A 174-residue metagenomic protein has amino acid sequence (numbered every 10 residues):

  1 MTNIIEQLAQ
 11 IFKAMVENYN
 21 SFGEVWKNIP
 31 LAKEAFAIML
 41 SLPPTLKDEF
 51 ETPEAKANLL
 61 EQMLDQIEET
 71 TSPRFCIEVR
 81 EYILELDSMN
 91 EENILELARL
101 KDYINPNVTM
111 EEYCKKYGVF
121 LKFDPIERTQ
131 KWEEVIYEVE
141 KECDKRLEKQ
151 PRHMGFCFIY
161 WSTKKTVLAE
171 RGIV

Functional and structural regions predicted by a protein language model:
M1-I4: TPR-adjacent "capping" and linker segments in tetratricopeptide-repeat scaffold/adaptor proteins
E6-E17, P30-P44, T52-D65, R74-E81: Amphipathic alpha-helical repeat scaffolds of TPR domains
E17-P30, P44-E51, E69-R74, S88-E91 (+1 more regions): Charged, low-complexity interaction regions
A55, L64-T71, F75-Y117: Long, compositionally biased low-complexity segments enriched in polar/charged residues
K122-Q130: Short, charge/polar-rich alpha-helical segments
P151-V174: Amphipathic alpha-helical packing elements
